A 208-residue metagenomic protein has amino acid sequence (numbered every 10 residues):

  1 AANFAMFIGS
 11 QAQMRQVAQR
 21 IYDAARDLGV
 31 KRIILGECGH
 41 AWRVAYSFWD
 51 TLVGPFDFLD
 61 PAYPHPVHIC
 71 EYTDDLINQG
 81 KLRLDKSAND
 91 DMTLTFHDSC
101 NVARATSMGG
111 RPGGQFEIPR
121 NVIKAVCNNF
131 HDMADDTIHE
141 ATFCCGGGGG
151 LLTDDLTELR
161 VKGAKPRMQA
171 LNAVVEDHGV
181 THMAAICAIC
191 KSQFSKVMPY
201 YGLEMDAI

Functional and structural regions predicted by a protein language model:
A1-I208: Iron-sulfur cluster-binding electron-transfer modules in prokaryotic oxidoreductases
